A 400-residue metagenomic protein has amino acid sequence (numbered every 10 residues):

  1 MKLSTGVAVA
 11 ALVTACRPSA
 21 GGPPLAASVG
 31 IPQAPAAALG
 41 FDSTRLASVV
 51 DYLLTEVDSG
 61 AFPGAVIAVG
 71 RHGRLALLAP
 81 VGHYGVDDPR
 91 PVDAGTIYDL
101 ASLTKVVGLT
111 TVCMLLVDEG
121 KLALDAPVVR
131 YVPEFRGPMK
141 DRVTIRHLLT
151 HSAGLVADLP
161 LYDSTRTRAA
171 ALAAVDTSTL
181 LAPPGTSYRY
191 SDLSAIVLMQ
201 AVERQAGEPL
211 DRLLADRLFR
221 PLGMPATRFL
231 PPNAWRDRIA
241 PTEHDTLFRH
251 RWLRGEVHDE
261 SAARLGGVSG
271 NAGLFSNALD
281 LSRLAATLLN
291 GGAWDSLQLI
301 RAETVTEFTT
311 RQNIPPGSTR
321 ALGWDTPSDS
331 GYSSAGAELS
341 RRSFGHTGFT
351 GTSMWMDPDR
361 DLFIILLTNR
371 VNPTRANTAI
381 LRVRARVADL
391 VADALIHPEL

Functional and structural regions predicted by a protein language model:
M1-V7: Bacterial N-terminal signal peptides that target proteins for export
T14-A15: C-terminal motif of bacterial Sec signal peptides marking the signal peptidase cleavage site
A20, N290, W294, E303-N313 (+3 more regions): Short, gly/Ser/Thr-rich active-site loops of penicillin-recognizing serine hydrolases
P24-G30, H83-G85, P138-F344: Short, surface-exposed loop or secondary-structure junction motifs that flank catalytic or metal-binding residues
P32-L100, K121-A123, A169-A173, S178 (+4 more regions): Short, conserved catalytic-motif segment at the N-terminal edge
A37, E56-A68, D87-H147, L180-S194 (+1 more regions): Short active-site loop at a secondary-structure junction that contains or immediately precedes the catalytic residue(s)
V66-A68, H147-L149, R228, M354-W355 (+1 more regions): Structural recognition of the beta-strand scaffold that forms the well-ordered cores of secreted hydrolase catalytic
S343, T350-F363: Short, surface-exposed beta-strand/loop micro-motifs that present aromatic residues
